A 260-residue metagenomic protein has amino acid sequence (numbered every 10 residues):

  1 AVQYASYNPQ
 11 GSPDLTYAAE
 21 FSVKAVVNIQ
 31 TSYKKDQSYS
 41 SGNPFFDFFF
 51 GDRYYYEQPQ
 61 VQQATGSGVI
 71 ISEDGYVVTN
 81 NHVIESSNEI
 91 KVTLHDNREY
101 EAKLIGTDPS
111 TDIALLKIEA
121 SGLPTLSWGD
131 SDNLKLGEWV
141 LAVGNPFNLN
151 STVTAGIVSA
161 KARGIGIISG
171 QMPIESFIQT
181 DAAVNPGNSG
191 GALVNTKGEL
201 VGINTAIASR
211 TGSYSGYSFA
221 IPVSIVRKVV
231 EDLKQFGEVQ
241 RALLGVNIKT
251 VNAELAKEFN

Functional and structural regions predicted by a protein language model:
A1-N260: Serine-dependent protease modules
